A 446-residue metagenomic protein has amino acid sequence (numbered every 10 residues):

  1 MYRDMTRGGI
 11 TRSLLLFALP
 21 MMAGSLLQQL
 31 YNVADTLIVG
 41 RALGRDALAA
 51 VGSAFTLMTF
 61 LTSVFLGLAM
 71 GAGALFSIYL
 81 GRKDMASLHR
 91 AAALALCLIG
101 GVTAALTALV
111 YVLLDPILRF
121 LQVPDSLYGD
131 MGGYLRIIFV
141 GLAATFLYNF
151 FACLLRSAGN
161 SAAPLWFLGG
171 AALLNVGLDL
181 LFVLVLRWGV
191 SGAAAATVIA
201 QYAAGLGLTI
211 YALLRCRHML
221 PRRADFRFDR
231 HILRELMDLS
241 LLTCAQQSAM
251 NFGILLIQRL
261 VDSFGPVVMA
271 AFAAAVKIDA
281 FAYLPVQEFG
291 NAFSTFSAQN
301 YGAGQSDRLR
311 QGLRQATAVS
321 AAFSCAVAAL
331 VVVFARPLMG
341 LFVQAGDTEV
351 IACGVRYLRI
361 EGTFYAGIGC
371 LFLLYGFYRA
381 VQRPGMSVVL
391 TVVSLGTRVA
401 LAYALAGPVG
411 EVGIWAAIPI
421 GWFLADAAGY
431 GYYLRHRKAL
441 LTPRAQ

Functional and structural regions predicted by a protein language model:
M1-A18, F76-G141, V185-L241, S297-F364 (+1 more regions): Short alpha-helical transmembrane segments in multi-pass integral membrane proteins
R7, T11-L30, A34, L57-V64 (+7 more regions): Residue-level signal for short hydrophobic patches within transmembrane helices of multi-pass membrane transporters
L16-D35, I137, A171, A200-A204 (+3 more regions): Transmembrane helical elements of multi-pass membrane transporters/channels
M21, S25, L37, A74 (+16 more regions): Transmembrane alpha-helix boundary and packing residues in multipass membrane permease domains and related
L26, L30-A49, L118-D125, L181-W188 (+6 more regions): Helix-terminus/linker motif at the lipid-water interface of multi-pass membrane proteins
L48-A108, T145-P164, A271-A335, I368-L390: Small-residue-rich hydrophobic transmembrane alpha-helices
F60-S63, T107, N175-L180, A204-T209 (+4 more regions): Hydrophobic transmembrane alpha-helices of multi-pass small-molecule transporters
A69, I137-R156, P164-A172, A193-L208 (+4 more regions): Short runs within selected transmembrane alpha-helices of multi-pass transporters and secretion channels
